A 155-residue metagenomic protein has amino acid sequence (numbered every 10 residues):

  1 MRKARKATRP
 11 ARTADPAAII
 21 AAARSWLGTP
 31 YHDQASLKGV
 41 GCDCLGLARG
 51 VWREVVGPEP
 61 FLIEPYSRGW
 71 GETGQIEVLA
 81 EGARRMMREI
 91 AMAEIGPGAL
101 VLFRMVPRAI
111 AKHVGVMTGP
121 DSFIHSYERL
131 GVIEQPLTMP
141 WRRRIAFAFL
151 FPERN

Functional and structural regions predicted by a protein language model:
M1-T29, P136-N155: Non-catalytic ligand/cofactor/substrate-binding and regulatory segments of enzyme domains
R2, T8-I20, F61-I133: ...with weaker cross-activation on analogous glycine-rich loops/strands in unrelated enzymes
R24, L37, C42, A111 (+1 more regions): Short glycine- and Lys/Arg-enriched binding-loop motifs that mark or flank ligand-binding interfaces
Y31, R85-A91, R144-F147: Short secondary-structure junctions
Y31-S36, E59-E64: Surface-exposed patches in mature extracellular/periplasmic domains of secreted proteins
S36-V55: Active-site nucleophilic cysteine motif
K38, L130, P152-N155: Residue-level detector of flexible, active-site-proximal loop/helix-junction positions within diverse enzyme catalytic
